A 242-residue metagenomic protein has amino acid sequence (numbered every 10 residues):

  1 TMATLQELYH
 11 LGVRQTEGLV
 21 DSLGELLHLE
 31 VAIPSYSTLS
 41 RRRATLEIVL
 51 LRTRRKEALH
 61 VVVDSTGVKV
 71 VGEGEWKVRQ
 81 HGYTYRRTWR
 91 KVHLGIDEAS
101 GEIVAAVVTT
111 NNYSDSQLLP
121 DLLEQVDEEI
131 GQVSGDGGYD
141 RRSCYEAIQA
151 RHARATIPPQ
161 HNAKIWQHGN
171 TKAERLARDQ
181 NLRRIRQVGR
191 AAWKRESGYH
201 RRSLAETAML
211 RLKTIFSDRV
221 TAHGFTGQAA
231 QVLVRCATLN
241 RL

Functional and structural regions predicted by a protein language model:
T1-R14, G18, S22, L29-H161 (+4 more regions): Polybasic low-complexity intrinsically disordered regions
T4-L8, Q187-L242: Basic, amphipathic alpha-helical segments enriched in Lys/Arg and hydrophobic/aromatic residues
A44, I48-L51, R55, R184-R190 (+2 more regions): Generic surface-pattern signal
L46, A177-I185, Q228-V232: Charged, low-complexity, helix-prone segments enriched in Lys/Glu/Asp/Gln
E73, H81, H168, V188 (+1 more regions): Feature targets compositionally biased, intrinsically disordered low-complexity regions with long contiguous runs
G137-T214: Helix-centered, glycine/charged polyanion-binding patches within enzymatic domains that contact phosphate-containing
